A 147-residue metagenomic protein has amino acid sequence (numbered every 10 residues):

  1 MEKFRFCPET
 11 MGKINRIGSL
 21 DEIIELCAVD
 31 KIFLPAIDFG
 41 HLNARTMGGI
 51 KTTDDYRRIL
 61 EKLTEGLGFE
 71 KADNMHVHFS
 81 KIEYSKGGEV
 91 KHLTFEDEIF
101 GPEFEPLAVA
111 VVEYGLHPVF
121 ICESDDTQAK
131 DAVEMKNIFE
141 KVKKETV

Functional and structural regions predicted by a protein language model:
M1-E89: Acidic/histidine-rich catalytic cores of soluble enzymes
E9, E123, E134: Acidic-residue sensor for enzyme active/binding pockets
D21-K31, G88-L107, K130-V147: Short, electropositive alpha-helical surface patch
I59-G68, E98-E113: A short, acidic, amphipathic alpha-helical segment used as a generic capping/interface helix at domain edges
F69, E113, K141-E145: A structural signal for alpha-helix termini and helix-coil/disorder junctions
I121-K130: A short, acidic, flexible beta-alpha connecting loop/helix-capping segment that sits on the rim of active
